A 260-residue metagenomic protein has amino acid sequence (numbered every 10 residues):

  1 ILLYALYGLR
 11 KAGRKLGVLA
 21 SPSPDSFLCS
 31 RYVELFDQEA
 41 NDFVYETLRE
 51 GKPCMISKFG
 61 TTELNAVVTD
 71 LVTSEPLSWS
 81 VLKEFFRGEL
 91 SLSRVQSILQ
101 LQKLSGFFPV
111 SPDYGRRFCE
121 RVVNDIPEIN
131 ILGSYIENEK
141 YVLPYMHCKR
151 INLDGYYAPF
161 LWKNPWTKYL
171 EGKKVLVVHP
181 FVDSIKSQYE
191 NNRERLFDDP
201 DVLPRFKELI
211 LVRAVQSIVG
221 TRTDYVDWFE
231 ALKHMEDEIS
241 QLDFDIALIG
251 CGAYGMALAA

Functional and structural regions predicted by a protein language model:
L2-R205: Electropositive, gly/pro-rich neighborhoods at or near active sites that engage anionic ligands
E208, A214, I218-A260: Accessory, usually C-terminal, subdomains that scaffold auxiliary metal cofactors
